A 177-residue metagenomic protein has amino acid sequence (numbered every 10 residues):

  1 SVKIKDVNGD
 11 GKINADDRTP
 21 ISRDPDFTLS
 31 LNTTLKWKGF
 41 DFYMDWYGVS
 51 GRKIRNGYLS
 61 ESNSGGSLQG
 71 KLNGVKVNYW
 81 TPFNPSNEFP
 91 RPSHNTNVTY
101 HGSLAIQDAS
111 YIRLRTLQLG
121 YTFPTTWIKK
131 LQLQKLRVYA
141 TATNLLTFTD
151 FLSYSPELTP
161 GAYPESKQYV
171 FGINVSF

Functional and structural regions predicted by a protein language model:
S1-Y43, F89-A109, L114-T116, G120-I128: Outer-membrane beta-barrel transmembrane strand signature
S22-P25, G51-K53, P156-L158: A short local loop/turn or secondary-structure capping micro-motif enriched for an aromatic residue
W37-F40, T126, L133-K135, L145 (+1 more regions): Strand-connecting loop/turn motifs
W37-G39, G48-R52, T116, F123 (+2 more regions): Transmembrane beta-strands of outer-membrane beta-barrel pores
Y43, I54-N56, K129-L131, D150-L152 (+1 more regions): Short acidic, gly/pro-rich beta-turn/loop elements at beta-sheet edges and active-site/ligand-binding grooves
M44, V138-A140, I173: Membrane-embedded beta-strand positions of outer-membrane beta-barrel proteins
V49-R137: Extracytoplasmic gating/loop element in the C-terminal half of outer-membrane beta-barrel translocons and assembly
L72, T81, T99, L145-F177: C-terminal beta-signal and terminal closure region of outer-membrane beta-barrel proteins
